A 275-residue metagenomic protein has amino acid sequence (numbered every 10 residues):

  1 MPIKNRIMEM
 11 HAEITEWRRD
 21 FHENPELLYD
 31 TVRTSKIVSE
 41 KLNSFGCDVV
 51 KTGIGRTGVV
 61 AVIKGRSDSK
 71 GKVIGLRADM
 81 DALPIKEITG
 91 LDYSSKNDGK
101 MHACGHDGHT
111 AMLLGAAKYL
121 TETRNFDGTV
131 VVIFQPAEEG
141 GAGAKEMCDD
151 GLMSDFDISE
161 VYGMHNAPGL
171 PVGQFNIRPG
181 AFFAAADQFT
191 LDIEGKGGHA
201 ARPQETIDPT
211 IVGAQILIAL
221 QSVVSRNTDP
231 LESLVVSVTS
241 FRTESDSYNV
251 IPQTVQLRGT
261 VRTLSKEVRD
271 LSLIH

Functional and structural regions predicted by a protein language model:
M1-H102, A111-L114, K118-F126: Acidic/His- and Gly-rich active-site-bordering loop/insert found across diverse amide/peptide-bond hydrolases
L83-I85, G90-M101, G108, L120-T254 (+1 more regions): Histidine/acidic-residue-rich, glycine-tolerant segments that coordinate divalent metal ions
S265-R269: C-terminal regulatory/interaction regions
I274-H275: Conserved small/polar residues in nucleotide/adenosyl-binding loops
